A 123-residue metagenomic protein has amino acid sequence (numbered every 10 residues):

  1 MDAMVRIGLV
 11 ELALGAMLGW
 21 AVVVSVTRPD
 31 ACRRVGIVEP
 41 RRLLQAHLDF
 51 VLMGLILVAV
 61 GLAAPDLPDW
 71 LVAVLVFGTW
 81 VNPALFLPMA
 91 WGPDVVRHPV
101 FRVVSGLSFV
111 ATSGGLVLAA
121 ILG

Functional and structural regions predicted by a protein language model:
M1-I7, A59-A73, G114-G123: Helix-coil boundary and interhelical linker segments in multi-pass alpha-helical membrane proteins
M1-V26: N-terminal signal-anchor transmembrane alpha helix
V10, T27-D30, A63, L87: Non-transmembrane, aqueous-exposed alpha-helical and coiled segments at domain scale
L14, L18, P40-A63, F77-A84: Core segments of alpha-helical transmembrane spans in multipass integral membrane proteins
S25-R42: Cytosolic, membrane-interface loops and tails of multi-pass inner-membrane proteins
A46, F50, F101-F109: Alpha-helical transmembrane segments of polytopic membrane proteins
W70-V74, R97-G106: Non-cytosolic membrane-interface motifs at loop->transmembrane helix junctions
T79-V96: Transmembrane alpha-helical segments of integral membrane proteins
